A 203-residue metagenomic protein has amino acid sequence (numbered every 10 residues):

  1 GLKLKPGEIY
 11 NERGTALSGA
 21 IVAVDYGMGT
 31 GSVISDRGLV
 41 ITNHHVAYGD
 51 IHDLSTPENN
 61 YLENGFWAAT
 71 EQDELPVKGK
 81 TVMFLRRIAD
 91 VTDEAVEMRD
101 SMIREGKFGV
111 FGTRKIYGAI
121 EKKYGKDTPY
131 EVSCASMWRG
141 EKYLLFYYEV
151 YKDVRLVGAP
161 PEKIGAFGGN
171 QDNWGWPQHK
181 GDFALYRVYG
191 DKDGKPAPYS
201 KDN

Functional and structural regions predicted by a protein language model:
G1-N203: Terminal presequence/propeptide segments associated with secretion/organelle targeting and zymogen/polyprotein
